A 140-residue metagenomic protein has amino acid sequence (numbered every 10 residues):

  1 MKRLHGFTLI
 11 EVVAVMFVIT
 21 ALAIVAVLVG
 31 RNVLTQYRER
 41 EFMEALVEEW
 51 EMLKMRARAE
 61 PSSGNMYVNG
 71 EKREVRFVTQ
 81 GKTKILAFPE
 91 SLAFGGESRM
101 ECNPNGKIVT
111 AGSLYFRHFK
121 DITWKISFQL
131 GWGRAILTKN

Functional and structural regions predicted by a protein language model:
M1-G30: N-terminal single-pass transmembrane signal-anchor helix
M16, R40, V47: Conserved catalytic core of two-component sensor histidine kinases
V25-V33, R38-E44, M55, A59-N140: N-terminal helix-rich module
E48-M52: Generic recognition of well-ordered alpha-helical segments within structured catalytic/regulatory domains
